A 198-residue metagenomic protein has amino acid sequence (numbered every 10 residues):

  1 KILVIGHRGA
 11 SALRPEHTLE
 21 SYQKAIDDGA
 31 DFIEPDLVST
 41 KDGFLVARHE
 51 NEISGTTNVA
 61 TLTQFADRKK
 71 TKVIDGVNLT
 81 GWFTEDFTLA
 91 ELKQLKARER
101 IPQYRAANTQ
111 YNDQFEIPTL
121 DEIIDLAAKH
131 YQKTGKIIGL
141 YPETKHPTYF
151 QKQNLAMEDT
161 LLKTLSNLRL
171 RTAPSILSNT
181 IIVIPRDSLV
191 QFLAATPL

Functional and structural regions predicted by a protein language model:
K1-L198: Phosphate-group recognition and catalysis centered on beta-loop-alpha active-site segments
